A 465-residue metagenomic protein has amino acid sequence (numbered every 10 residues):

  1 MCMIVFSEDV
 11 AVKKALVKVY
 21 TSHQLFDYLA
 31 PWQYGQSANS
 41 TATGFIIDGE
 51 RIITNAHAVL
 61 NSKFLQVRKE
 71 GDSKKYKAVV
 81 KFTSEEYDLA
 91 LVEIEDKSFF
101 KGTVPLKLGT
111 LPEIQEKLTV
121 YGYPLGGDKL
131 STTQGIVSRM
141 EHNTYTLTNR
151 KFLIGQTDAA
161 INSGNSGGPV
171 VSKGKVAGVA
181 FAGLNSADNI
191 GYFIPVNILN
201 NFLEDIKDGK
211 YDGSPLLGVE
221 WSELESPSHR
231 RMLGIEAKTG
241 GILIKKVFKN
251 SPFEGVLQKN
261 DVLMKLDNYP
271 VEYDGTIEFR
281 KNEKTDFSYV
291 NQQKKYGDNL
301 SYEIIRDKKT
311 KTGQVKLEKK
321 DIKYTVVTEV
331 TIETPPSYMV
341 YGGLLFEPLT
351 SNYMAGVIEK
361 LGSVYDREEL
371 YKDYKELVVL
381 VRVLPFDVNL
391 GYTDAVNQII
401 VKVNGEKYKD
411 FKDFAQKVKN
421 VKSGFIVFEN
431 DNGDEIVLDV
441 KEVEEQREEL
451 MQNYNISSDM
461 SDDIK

Functional and structural regions predicted by a protein language model:
E8-V10, Y28, S37, A58-F64 (+5 more regions): Flexible, gly/ser-rich surface segments that form the specificity/activation loops bordering the active-site cleft
D9-I52, L60-K63, S73-K75, D96-F99 (+1 more regions): Glycine-biased strand-turn-strand hairpin within the trypsin-fold
K14, S22, D48, A56 (+5 more regions): C-terminal recognition in membrane/secretory proteostasis and scaffolding
A15-T21, F26-Q33, E95-P105, S131-D188 (+4 more regions): Active-site region of chymotrypsin-like
L25, D48-L130, S163, T310-T312 (+1 more regions): Conserved active-site neighborhood of the chymotrypsin/trypsin-like protease fold
A38-T41, N162-S166, K249-N250, Q258 (+1 more regions): Short, small/polar residue-rich loop motifs at catalytic or cofactor-binding pockets
T41, T54-L60, G122, S138-R139 (+4 more regions): Short beta->alpha transition motifs characteristic of CBS
